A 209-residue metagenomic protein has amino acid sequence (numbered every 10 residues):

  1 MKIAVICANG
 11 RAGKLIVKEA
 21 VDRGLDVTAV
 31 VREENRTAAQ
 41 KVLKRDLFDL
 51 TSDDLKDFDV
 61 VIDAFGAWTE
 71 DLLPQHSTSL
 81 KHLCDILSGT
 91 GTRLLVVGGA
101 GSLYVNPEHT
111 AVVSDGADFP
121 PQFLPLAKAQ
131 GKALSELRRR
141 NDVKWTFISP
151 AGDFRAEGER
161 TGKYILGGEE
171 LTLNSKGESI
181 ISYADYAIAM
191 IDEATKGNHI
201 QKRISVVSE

Functional and structural regions predicted by a protein language model:
I3-R23: N-terminal Rossmann NAD(P)H-binding glycine-rich loop of SDR-like oxidoreductase domains
A4, T28, T146: Conserved beta-strand positions in the Rossmann-like core of class I SAM-dependent methyltransferases
N9, E33, A100: Residues in the short beta-alpha loop(s) of Rossmann-like NAD(P)-binding domains
A12-I16, L83, M190: Hydrophobic residues within alpha-helices that form the first helical element adjacent to the glycine-rich loop
A29-R36, G152: Short, polar loop motifs at secondary-structure junctions
N35-T90: NAD(P)H-binding glycine-rich loop region in Rossmannoid oxidoreductase-like domains and their noncatalytic homologs
D71-E159: Glycine-/Pro-rich loop/turn segments that contact NAD(P) or position catalytic residues in Rossmann-like domains
G131, R139-E209: C-terminal substrate-binding/catalytic lobe of Rossmann-fold NAD(P)-dependent oxidoreductases
